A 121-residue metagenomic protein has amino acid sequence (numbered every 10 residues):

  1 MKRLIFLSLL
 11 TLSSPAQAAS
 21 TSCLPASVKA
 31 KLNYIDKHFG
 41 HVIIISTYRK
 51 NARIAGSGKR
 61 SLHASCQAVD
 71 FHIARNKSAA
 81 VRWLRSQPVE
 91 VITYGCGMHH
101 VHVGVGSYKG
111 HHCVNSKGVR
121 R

Functional and structural regions predicted by a protein language model:
M1-L7: Sec-dependent signal peptide recognition, specifically the positively charged N-region followed immediately by
S13-P15: N-terminal signal peptide c-region/cleavage motif recognized by signal peptidases
A18-S20, H63-A64: Acidic/histidine-rich, surface-exposed loop or edge segments in extracytoplasmic proteins
S20-A26: Catalytic phosphate/metal-binding cores of nucleic-acid and nucleotide-processing enzymes, i.e., regions that mediate
A26-S27, R75: Residue-level recognition of alpha-helix initiation/capping sites
S27-S57: Extended, low-complexity, intrinsically disordered C-terminal regulatory tails of eukaryotic serine/threonine kinases
I43, G58-R121: Catalytic cores and adjacent binding grooves of peptidoglycan-active enzymes
